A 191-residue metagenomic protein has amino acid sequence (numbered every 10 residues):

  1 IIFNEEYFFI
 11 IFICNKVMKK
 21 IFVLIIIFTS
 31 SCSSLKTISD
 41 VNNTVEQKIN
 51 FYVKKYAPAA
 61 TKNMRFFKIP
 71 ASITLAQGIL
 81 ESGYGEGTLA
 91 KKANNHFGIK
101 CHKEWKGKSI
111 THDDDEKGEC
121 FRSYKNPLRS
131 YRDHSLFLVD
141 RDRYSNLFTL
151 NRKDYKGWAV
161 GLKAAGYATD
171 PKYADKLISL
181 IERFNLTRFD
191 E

Functional and structural regions predicted by a protein language model:
F3, Y7-F12: Aromatic (phenylalanine/tyrosine) cluster motif
N15-I21: Positively charged n-region of N-terminal signal peptides that target proteins for export
I21-T29: Sec-dependent N-terminal signal peptides
C32-E191: Catalytic cores of secreted/periplasmic lytic hydrolases that degrade extracellular macromolecules
